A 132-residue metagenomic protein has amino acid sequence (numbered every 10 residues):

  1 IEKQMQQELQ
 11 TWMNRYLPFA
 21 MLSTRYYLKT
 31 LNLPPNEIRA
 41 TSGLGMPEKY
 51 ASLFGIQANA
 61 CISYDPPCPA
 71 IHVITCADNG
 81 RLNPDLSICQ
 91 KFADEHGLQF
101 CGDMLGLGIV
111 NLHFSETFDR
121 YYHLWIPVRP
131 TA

Functional and structural regions predicted by a protein language model:
I1-A132: A solvent-exposed interaction/effector surface
